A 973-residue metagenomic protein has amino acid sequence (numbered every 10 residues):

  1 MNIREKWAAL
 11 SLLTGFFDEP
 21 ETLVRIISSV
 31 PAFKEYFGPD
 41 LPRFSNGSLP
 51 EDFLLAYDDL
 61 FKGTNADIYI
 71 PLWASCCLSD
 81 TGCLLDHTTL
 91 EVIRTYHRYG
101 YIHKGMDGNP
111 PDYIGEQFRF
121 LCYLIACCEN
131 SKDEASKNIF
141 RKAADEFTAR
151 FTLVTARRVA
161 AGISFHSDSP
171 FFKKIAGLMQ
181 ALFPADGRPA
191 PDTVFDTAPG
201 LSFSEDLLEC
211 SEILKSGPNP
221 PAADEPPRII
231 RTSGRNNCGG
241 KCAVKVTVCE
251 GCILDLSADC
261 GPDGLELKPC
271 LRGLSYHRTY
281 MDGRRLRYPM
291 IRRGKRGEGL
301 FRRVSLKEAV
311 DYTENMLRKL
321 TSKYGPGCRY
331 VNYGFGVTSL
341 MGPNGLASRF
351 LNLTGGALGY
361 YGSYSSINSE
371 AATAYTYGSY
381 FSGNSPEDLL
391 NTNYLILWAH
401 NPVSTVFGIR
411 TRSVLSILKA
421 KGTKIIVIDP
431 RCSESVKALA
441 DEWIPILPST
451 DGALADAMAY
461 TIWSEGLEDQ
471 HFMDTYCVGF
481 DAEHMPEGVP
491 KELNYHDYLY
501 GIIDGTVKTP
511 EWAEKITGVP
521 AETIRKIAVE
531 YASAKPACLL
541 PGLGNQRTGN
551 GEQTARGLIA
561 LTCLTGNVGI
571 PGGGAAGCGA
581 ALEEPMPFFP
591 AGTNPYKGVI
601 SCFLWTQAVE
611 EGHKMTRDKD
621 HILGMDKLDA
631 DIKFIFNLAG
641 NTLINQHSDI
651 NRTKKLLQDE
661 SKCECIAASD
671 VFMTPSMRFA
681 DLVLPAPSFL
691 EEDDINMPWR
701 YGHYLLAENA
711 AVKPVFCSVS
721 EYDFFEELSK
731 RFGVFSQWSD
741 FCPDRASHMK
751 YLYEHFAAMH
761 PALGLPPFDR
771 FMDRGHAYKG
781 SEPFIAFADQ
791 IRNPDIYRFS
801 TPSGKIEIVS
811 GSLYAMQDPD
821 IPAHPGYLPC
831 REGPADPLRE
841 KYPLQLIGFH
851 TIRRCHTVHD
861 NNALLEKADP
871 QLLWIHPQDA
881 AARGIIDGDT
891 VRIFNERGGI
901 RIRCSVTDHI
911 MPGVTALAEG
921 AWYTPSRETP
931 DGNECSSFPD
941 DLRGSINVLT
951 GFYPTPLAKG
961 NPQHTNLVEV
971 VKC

Functional and structural regions predicted by a protein language model:
M1-E205: Surface/interface-facing alpha-helical segments and adjacent flexible terminal/loop regions used for partner/assembly
P199-L467, L493, Y498, L638 (+2 more regions): N-terminal export/assembly segments and adjacent metallocofactor-ligating motifs of anaerobic energy-metabolism
L208, E721-F771, T857-H859, A863-L873 (+1 more regions): Long, contiguous, secondary-structure-rich segments that constitute the structural scaffold of globular domains
S233, D429, K655, S661-C665 (+3 more regions): Phosphate/diphosphate-binding loops
R292-E308, E465-A521, A711-V809, L846 (+3 more regions): N-terminal leader/propeptide and maturation segments of large enzyme subunits in energy/redox metabolism and hydrolases
N344-T423, V427-I428, A453, K515 (+4 more regions): Extended redox/cofactor-interaction regions of prokaryotic respiratory oxidoreductases
P386, L690-P714, F724-F725, S729-R731 (+2 more regions): Glycine/threonine-rich phosphate-binding loop and adjacent beta-strand/alpha-helix elements that clamp
M458, E483-H613: Active-site phosphate/pyrophosphate-binding segments
